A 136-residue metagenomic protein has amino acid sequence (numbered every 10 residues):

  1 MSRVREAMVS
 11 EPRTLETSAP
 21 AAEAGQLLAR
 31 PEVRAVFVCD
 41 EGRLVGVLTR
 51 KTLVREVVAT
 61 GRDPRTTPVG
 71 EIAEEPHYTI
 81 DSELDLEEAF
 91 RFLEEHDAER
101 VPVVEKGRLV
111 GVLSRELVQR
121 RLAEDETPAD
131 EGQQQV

Functional and structural regions predicted by a protein language model:
M1-E11, T49-E94, L109-V136: Tandem CBS (Bateman) regulatory domains
M1-M8, A19-E23, F37-L44: Short charge-dense sequence patches
T14-E32, C39, T79-D97, V104 (+2 more regions): The conserved cystathionine-beta-synthase
L28-P31, V36-T52, L93, V101-L117: A glycine-centered beta-loop-beta connector
